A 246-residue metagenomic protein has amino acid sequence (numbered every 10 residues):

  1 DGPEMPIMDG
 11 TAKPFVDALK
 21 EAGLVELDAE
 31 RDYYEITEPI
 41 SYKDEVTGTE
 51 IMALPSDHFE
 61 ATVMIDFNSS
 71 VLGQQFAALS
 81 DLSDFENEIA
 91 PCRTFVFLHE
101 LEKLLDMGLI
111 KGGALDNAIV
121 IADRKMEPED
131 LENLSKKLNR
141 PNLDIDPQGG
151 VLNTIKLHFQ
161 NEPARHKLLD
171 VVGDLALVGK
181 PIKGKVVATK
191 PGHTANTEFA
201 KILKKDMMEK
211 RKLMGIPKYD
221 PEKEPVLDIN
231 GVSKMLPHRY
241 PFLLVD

Functional and structural regions predicted by a protein language model:
D1-G215: C-terminal regulatory domains involved in ligand/effector binding and gene-expression control
L213-D246: Non-catalytic linker/capping segments at the edges of enzyme domains
